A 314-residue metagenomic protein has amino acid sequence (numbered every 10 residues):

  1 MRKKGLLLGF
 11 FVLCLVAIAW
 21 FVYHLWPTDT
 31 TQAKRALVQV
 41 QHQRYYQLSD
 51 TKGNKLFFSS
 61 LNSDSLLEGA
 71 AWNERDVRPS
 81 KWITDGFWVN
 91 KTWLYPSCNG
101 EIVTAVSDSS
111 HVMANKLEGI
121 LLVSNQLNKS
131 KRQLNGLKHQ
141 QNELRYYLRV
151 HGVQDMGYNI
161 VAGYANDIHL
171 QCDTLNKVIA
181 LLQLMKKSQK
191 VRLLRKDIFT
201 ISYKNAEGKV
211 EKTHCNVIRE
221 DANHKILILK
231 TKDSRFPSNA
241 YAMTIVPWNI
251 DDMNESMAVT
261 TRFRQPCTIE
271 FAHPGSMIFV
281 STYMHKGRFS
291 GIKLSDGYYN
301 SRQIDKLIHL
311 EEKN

Functional and structural regions predicted by a protein language model:
M1-G5: Positively charged n-region of N-terminal signal peptides that target proteins for export
L8-F21: Hydrophobic membrane-insertion alpha-helices, especially the h-region of bacterial N-terminal signal peptides
W20-Y23, W72-S80, I201-E211: Short, solvent-exposed secondary-structure boundary motifs
H24-L37: Ser/Thr/Pro/Gly-rich low-complexity linker/stalk segments immediately outside membranes or between
K34-A36, W82-T84, C98-G100, E211 (+1 more regions): Envelope-exposed proteins and targeting segments
Q39-Q43, T51-G136, N142, R149 (+3 more regions): Catalytic histidine site
S109, N125, H139-G275, V280 (+3 more regions): Serine endopeptidase catalytic core focused on the charge-relay Asp
Q303-K313: Short, low-complexity, Pro/Ser/Thr/Gly-rich segments in the mature regions of secreted, periplasmic
